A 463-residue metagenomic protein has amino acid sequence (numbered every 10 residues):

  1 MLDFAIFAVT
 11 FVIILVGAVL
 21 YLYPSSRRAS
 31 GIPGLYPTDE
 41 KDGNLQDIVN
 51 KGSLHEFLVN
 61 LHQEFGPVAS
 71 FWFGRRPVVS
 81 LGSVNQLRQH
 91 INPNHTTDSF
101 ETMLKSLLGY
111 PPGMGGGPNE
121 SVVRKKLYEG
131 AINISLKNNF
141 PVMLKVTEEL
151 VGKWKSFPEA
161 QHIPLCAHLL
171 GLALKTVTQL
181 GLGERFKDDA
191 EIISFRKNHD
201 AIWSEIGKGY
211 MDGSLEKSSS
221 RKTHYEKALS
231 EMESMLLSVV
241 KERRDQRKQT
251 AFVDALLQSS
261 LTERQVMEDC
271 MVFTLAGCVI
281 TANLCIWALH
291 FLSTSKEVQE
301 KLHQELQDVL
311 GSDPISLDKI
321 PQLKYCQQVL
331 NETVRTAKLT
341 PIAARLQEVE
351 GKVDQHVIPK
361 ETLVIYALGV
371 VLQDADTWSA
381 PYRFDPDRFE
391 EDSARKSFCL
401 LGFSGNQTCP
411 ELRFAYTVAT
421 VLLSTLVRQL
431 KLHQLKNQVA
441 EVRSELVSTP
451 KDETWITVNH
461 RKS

Functional and structural regions predicted by a protein language model:
L2-L15, Q63, T147, N198 (+3 more regions): Cytochrome P450 proximal C-terminal region
S26-V49, L54-V142, A160, P164-T176 (+2 more regions): Cytochrome P450 substrate-recognition site 1
L45-G66, S234, S238, D313-D354 (+1 more regions): Conserved cytochrome P450 K-helix E-x-x-R motif and the immediately C-terminal K′/meander segment
S99-L108, E120, N138-N283, K301: Cytochrome P450 heme-thiolate monooxygenase catalytic core
A276, P314, D354, E390-V421 (+1 more regions): Cytochrome P450 heme-thiolate "Cys pocket" and heme-binding signature region
I280-Q299, H303-E305, L412-Q429: Cytochrome P450 catalytic-core helices
Y366-S393: Conserved cytochrome P450 K-helix/beta-meander segment immediately N-terminal to the heme-binding cysteine loop
